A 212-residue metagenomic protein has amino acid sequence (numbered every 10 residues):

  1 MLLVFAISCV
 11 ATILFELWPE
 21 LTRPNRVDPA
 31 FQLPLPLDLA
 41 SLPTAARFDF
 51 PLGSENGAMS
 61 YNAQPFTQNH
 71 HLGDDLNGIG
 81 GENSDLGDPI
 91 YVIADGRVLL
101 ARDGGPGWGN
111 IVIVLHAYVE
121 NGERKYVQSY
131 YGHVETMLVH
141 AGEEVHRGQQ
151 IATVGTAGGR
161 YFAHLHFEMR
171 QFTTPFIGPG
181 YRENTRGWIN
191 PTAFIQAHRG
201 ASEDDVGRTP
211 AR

Functional and structural regions predicted by a protein language model:
L2-E16: Hydrophobic membrane-insertion alpha-helices, especially the h-region of bacterial N-terminal signal peptides
S8, D38, P51, E120-G122 (+1 more regions): Alpha-helical interaction segments
F15-N110, R147, T156, N190-A193 (+1 more regions): Surface-exposed, glycine-biased beta-strand/turn segments
G80, D85-G87, V92-L138, A163-E168: Zn2+-dependent peptidoglycan hydrolase active-site motif and core
N110-H116, E143-T209: Conserved, short, structured surface segments that act as functional micro-motifs
